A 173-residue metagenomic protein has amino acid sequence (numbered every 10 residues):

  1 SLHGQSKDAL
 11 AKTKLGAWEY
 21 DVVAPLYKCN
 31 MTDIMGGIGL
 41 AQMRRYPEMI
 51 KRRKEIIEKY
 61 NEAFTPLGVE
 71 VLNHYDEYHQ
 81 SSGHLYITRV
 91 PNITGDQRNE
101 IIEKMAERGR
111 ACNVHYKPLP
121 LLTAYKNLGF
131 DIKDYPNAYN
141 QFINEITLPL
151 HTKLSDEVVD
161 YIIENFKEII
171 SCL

Functional and structural regions predicted by a protein language model:
S1-L173: PLP-dependent aminotransferase class I/II
